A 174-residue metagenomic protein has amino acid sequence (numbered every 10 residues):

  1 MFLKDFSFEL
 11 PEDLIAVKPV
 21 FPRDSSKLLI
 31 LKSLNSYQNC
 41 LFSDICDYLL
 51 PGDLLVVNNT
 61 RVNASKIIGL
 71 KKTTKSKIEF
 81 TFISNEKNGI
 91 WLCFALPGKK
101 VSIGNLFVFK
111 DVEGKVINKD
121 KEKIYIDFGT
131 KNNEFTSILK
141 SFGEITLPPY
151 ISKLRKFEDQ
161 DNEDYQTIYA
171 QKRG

Functional and structural regions predicted by a protein language model:
M1-G174: A cross-family signal for N-terminal binding/gating loops and helix N-caps that shape access to the active site
